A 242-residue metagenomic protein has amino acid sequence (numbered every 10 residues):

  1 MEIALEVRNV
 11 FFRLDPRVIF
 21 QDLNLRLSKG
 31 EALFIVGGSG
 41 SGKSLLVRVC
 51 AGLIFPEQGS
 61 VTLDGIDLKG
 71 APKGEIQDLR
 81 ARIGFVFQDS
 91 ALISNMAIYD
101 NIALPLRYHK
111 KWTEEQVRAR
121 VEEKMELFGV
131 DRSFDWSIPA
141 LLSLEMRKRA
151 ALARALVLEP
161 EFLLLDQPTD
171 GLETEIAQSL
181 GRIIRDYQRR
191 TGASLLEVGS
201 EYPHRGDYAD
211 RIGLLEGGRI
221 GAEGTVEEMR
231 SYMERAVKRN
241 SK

Functional and structural regions predicted by a protein language model:
A51: Helix-to-loop junction immediately C-terminal to a conserved catalytic motif
G59-D67: Conserved ABC transporter NBD signature motif
E115-S133: Conserved ABC ATPase "signature" region
I138-L142, M146: Conserved ABC ATPase signature
E159: Conserved catalytic motifs of ABC-family nucleotide-binding domains
L163-D166: Catalytic Walker B motif of ABC-type/P-loop ATPase nucleotide-binding domains
